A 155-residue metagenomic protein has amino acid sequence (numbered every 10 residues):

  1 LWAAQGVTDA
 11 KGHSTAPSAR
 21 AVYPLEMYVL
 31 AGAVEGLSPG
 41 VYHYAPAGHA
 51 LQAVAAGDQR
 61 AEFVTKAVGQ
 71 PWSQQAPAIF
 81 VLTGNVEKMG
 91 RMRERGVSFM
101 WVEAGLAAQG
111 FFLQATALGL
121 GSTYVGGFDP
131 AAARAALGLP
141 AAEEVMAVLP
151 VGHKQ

Functional and structural regions predicted by a protein language model:
L1-A76: N-terminal amphipathic, basic helical "cap/leader" segment at the start of enzyme domains
Q5, G32-V34, P46-A47, T83-E87 (+2 more regions): Solvent-exposed coil/turn segments that connect beta secondary-structure elements in extracytoplasmic/periplasmic
M27, A78-M89, R93-A135: Small-aliphatic-rich amphipathic alpha-helix that forms the alpha element of a beta-alpha
H43, I79-V81, V148-P150: Conserved hydrophobic/aromatic beta-strand scaffold that supports enzyme active sites
G48, G69-Q70, V86, V125 (+1 more regions): Generic secondary-structure boundary/loop-capping signal
A53, Q70, Q74, V102-A104 (+2 more regions): Generic structural "secondary-structure junction" signal
Q75-P77, L120, E143-V145: Short coil/turn connectors at secondary-structure junctions
G138-Q155: A glycine-rich helix N-cap at a beta->alpha junction
